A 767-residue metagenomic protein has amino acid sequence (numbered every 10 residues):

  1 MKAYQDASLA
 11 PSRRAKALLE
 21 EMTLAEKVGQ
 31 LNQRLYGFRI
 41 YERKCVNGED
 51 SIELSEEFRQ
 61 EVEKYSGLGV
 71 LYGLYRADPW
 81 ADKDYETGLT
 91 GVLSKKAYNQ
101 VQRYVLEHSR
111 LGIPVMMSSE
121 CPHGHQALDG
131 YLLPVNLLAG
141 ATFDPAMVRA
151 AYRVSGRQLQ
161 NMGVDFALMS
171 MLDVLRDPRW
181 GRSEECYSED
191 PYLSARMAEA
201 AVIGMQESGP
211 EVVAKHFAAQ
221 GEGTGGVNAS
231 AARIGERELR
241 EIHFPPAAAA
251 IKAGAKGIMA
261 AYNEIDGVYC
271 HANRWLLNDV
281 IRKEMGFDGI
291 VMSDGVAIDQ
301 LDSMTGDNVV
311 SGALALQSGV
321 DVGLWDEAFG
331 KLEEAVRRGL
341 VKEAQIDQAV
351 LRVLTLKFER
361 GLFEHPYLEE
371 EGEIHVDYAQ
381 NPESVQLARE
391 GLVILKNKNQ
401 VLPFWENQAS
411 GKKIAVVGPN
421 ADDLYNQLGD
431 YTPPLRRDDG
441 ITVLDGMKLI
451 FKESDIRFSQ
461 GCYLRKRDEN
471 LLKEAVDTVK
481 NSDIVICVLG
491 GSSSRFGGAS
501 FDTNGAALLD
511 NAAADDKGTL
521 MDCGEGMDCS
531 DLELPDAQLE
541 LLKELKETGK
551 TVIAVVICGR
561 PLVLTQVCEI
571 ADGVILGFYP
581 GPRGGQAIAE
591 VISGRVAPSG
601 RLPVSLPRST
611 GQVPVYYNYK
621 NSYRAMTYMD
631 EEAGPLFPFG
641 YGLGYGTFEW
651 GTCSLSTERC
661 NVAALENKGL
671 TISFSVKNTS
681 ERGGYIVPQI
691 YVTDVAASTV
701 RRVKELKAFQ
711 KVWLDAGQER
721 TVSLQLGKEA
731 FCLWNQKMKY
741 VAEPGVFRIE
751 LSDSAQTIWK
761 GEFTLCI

Functional and structural regions predicted by a protein language model:
M1-N735, V741-T757, E762, C766-I767: Glycoside hydrolase catalytic-domain context in secreted enzymes
